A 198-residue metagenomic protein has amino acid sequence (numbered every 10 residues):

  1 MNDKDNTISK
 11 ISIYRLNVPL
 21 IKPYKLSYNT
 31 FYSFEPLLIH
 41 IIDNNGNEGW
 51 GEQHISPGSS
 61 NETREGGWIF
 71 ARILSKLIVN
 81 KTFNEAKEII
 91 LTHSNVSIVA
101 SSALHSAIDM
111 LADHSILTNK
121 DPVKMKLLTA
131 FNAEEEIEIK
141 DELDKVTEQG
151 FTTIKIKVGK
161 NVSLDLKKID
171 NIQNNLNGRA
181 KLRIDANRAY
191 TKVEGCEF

Functional and structural regions predicted by a protein language model:
N2-L182, N187-A189, C196: N-terminal capping/lid subdomain adjacent to the active-site entrance of alpha/beta enzymes
